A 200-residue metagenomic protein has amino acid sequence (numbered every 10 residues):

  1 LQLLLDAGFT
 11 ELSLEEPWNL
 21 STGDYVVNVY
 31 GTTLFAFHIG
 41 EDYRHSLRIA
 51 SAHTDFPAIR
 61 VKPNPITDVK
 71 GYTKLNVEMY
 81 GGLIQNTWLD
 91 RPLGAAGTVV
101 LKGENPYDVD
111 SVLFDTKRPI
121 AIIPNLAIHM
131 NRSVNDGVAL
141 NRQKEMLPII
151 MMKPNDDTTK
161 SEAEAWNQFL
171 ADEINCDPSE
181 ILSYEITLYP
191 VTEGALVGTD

Functional and structural regions predicted by a protein language model:
L1-D200: N-terminal hydrophobic/helix-forming segments and targeting peptides
